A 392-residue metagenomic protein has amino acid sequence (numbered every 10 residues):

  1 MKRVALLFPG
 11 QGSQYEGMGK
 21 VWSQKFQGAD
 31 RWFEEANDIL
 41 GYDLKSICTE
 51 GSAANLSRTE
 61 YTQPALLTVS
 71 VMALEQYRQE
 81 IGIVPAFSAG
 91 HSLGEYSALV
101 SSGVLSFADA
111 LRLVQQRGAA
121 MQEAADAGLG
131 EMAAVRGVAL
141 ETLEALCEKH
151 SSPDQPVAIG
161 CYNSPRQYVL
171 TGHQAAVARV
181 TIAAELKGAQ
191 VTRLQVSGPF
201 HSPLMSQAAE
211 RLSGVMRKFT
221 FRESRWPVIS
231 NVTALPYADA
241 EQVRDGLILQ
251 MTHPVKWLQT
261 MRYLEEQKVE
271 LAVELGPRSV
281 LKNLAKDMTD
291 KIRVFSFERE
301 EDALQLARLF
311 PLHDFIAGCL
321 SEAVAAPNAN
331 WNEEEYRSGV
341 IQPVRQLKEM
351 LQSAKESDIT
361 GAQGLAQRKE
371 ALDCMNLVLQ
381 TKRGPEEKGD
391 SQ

Functional and structural regions predicted by a protein language model:
K2-E148, A272-E301, A307, P327 (+3 more regions): FabD-like malonyl-/acyl-CoA
Q11-S13, L40-Y42, S52, E75 (+1 more regions): Alpha/beta catalytic cores of group-transfer enzymes, especially the acyltransferase/condensing modules of polyketide
G17-G19, R58-T59, P165-R166, R244-G246 (+1 more regions): A short, structure-level motif marking secondary-structure boundaries and short turns
V191-N283, P311-S357, L372, K382: Acyltransferase
S202, A303-L304: Catalytic histidine-centered segment of alpha/beta-hydrolase-like enzymes
L372, E386-Q392: Long amphipathic alpha-helical scaffold segments
M375-N376: C-terminal regulatory/interaction regions
